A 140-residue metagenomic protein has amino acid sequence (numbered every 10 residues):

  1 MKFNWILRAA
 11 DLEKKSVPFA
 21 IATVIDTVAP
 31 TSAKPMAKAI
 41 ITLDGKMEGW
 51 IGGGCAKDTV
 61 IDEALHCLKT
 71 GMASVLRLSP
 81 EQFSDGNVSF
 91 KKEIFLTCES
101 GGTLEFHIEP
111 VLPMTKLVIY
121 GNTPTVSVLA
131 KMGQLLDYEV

Functional and structural regions predicted by a protein language model:
M1-V140: Segments forming oxygen-rich coordination pockets for charged ligands
